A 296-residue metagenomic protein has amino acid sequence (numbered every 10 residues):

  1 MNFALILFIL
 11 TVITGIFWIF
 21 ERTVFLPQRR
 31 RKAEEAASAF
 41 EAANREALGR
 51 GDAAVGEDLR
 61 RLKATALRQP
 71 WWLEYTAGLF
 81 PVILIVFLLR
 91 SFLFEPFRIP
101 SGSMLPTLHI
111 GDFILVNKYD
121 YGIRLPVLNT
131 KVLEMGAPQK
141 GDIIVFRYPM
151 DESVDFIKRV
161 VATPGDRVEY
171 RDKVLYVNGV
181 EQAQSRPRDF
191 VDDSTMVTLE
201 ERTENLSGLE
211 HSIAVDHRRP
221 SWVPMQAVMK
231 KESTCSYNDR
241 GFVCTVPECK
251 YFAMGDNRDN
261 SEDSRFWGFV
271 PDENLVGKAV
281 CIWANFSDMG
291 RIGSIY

Functional and structural regions predicted by a protein language model:
N2-R50, E57-W72, R98, P106-Y296: Soluble "head" domains of membrane/secretory-pathway proteins
R68-R98: Transmembrane alpha-helices and immediately adjacent membrane-cytoplasm interface residues in multi-pass integral
G102: Short surface loop/edge beta-strand patches of beta-sandwich-type extracellular domains that form ligand-contact sites
